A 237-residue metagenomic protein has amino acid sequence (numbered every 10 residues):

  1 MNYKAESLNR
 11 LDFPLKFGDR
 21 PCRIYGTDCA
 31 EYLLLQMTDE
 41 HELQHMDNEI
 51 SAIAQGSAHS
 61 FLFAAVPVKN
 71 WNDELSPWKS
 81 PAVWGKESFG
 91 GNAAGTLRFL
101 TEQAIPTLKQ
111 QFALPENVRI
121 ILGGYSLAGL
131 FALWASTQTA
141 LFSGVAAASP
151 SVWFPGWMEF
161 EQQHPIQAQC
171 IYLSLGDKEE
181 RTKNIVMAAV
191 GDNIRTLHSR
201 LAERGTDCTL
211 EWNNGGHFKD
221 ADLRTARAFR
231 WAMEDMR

Functional and structural regions predicted by a protein language model:
M1-Y32, F61: A domain-start/cap signature at the N-terminus of enzymes
D28-A113: Serine-hydrolase catalytic machinery in alpha/beta-hydrolase-like enzymes
I50-A54, S136, H198: A conserved amphipathic alpha-helix that caps or lines the catalytic cleft of carbohydrate- and lipid-modifying enzymes
V66-N70, P150, G215: Active-site loop/turn elements of alpha/beta-hydrolase fold enzymes, especially the short glycine-/histidine-rich
G123-A128, A132: Gly/Ala-rich beta-loop-alpha elbow adjacent to hydrolase catalytic centers
W134-G144: Conserved hydrolase catalytic core segment
A146-A148: A short, hydrophobic beta-strand element of the alpha/beta-hydrolase
V152-A232: The feature captures the conserved acid-bearing segment of alpha/beta-hydrolase catalytic domains
